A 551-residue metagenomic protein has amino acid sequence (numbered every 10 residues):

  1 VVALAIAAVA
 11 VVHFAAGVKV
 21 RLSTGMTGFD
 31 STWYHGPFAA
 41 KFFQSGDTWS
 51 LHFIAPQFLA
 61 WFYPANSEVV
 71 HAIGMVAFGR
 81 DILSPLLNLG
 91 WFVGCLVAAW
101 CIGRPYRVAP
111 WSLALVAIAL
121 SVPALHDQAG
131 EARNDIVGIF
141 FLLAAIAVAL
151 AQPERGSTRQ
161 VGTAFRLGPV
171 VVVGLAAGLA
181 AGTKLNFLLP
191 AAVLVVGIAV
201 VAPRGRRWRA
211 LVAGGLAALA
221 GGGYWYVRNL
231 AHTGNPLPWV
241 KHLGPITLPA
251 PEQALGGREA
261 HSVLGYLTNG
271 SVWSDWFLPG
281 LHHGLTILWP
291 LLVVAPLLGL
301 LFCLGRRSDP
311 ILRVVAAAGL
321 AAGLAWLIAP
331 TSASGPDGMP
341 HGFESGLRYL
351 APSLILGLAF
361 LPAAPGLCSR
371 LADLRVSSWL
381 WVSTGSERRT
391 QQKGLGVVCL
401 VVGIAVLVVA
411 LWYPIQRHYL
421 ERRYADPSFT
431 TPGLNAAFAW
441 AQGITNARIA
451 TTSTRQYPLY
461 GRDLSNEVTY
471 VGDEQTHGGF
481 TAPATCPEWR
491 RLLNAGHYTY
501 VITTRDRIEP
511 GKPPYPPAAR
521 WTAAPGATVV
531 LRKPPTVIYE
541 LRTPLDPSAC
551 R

Functional and structural regions predicted by a protein language model:
V2-V9, P110, R166-A177, A191-I198 (+3 more regions): Signature aromatic-anchored transmembrane alpha helix within multi-pass, membrane-resident enzymes that catalyze glycan
A10-G17, T183, F187-L188, I328 (+3 more regions): Transmembrane alpha-helical segments
L22-D30, H35, D337-F343, V402-A439 (+1 more regions): Membrane-proximal, lumen/periplasm-facing interface regions of secretory-pathway glyco- and lipid-modifying enzymes
I82-L83, A99-P123, F140, R159: Transmembrane-helix signature of polytopic, membrane-embedded enzymes that assemble or transfer cell-envelope glycans
C95, A99-G103, A199, S271-G323: Hydrophobic, aromatic-rich transmembrane alpha-helices and their immediate juxtamembrane boundary segments
R209-V293: Membrane-lumen/periplasm interface segments of specific transmembrane helices in polyprenyl phosphate-linked
T431, N435-Q475, T499-I508, Y539: Short periplasmic/luminal acceptor-recognition loop of GT-C membrane glycosyltransferases, typified by
T452-N494, E509-A524: Extracytoplasmic
